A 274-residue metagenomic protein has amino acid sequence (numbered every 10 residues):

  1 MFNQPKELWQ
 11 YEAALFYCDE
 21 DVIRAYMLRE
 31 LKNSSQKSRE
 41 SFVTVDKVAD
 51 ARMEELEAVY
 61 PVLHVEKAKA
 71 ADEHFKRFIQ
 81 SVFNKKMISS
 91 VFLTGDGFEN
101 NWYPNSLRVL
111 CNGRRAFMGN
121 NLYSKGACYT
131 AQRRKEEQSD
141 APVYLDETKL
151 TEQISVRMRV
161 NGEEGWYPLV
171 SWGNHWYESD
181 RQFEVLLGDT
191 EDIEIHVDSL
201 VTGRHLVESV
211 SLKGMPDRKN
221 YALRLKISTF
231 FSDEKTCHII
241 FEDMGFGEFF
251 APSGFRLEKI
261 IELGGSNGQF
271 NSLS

Functional and structural regions predicted by a protein language model:
M1, R24-L28, E99-S106, G126: A short acidic (Asp/Glu
M1-F16, L122-V143, K219: Conserved phosphate-binding catalytic cores of ATP/NTP-utilizing and phosphoryl-transfer enzymes
M1-Q4, A68-M87, T130: Phosphate/ATP-binding catalytic cores across multiple sugar-kinase/actin-like superfamilies, primarily ASKHA
F2-V45, L223-E242: Gly/Thr-rich phosphate-binding beta-strand-loop-beta motif of the actin/hexokinase/Hsp70
A25-E66, F249-G265: Short glycine-rich, Thr/Ser-proximal phosphate-binding strand/loop in the N-terminal lobe of ATP-dependent enzymes
F78-L107, R115, G119-N120: Glycine-rich phosphate-binding loops at beta-strand->alpha-helix junctions
Y129-K219, R224: Acidic, glycine/GT-rich loop-and beta-edge segments that sit at the periphery of enzyme/chaperone cores
L225-S274: Generic C-terminus detector
